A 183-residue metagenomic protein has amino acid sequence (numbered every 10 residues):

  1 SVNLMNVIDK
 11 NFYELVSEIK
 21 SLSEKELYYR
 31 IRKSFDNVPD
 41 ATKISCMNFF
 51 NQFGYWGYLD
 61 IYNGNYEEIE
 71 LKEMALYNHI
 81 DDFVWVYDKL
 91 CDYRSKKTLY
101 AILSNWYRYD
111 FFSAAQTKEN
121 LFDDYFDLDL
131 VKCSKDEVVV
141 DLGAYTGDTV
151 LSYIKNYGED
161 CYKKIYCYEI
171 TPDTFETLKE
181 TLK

Functional and structural regions predicted by a protein language model:
S1-Y162, Y166-Y168, T177: S-adenosyl-L-methionine
D173-K183: S-adenosyl-L-methionine
